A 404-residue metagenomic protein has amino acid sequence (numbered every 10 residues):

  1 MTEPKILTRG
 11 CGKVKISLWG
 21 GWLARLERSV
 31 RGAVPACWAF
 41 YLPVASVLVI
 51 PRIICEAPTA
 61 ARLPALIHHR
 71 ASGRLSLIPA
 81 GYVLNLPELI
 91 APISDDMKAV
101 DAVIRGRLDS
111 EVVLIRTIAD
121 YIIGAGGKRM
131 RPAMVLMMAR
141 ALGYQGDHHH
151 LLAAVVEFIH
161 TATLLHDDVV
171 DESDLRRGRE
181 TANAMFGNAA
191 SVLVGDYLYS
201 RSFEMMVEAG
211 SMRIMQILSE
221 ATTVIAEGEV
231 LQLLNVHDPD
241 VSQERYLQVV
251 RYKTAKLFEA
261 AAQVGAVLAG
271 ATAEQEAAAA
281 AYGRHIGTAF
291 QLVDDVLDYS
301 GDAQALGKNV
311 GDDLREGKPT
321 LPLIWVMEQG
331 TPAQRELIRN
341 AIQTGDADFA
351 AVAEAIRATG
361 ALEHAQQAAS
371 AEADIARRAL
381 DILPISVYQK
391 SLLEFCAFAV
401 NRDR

Functional and structural regions predicted by a protein language model:
M1-K13: Extreme N-terminal basic, low-complexity initiation segments that serve as generic localization/processing leaders
T2-E3, L23, K98: Position-driven detector of the extreme protein N-terminus
T2-K5, P43, I50: Intrinsically disordered, low-complexity, charge-rich segments with an acidic bias
L7, W38-L42, H69: Short hydrophobic targeting helices and cationic amphipathic motifs that mediate membrane/organellar targeting
T8-G10, W22, P51: Short, low-complexity, intrinsically disordered N-terminal modules that encode targeting/processing signals
K15, E27-A33, A45-R404: All-alpha prenyltransferase/terpene-synthase fold signal
W19-W22, W38: Tryptophan (W) side chains
